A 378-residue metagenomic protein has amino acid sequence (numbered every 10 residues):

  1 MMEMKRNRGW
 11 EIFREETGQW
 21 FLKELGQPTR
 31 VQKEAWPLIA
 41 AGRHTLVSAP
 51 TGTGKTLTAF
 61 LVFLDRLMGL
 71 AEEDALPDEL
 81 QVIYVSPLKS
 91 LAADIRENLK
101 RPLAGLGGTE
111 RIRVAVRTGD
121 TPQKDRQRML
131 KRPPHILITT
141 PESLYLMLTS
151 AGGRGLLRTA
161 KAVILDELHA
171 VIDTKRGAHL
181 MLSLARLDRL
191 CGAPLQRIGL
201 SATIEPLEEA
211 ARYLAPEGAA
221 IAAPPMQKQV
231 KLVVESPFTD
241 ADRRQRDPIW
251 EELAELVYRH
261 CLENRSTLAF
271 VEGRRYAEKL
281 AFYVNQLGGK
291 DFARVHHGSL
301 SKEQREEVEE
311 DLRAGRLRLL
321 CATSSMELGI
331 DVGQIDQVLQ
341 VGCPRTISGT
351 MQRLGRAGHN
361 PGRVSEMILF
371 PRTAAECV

Functional and structural regions predicted by a protein language model:
M2-Q19, K33-E34, A40-T53, T58-Y145 (+1 more regions): Helicase motor core with emphasis on the C-terminal RecA-like subdomain
L25-V31: Short coil-to-beta microelement around the adenine-binding A-loop and adjacent beta1/P-loop entry of ABC ATPase
